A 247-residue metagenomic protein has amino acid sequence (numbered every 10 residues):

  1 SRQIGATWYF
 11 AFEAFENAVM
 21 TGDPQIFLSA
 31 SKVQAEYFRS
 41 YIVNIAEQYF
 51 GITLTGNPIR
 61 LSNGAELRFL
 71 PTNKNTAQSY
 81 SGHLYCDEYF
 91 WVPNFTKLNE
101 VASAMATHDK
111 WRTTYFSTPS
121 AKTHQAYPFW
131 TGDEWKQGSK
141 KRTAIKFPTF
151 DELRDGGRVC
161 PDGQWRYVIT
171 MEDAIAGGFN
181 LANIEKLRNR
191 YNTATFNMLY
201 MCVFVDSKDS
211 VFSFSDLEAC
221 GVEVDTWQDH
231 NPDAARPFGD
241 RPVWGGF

Functional and structural regions predicted by a protein language model:
S1-E13: Walker A/P-loop
G5-A6, Q34-A35, T76, V92-P93 (+3 more regions): Flexible loop/turn segments at secondary-structure boundaries
G22-V43: Conserved Walker A/P-loop ATP-binding site and its immediately adjacent core in helicase/helicase-like ATPase domains
S31, P71-N73, F116-A121: A short beta-strand-to-loop transition that corresponds to the Sensor-1 phosphate-sensing loop of AAA+ P-loop ATPases
E36-G82: Inter-Walker segment of RecA-like/P-loop motor cores
V43-Y49, T53-S62, P93-I184: ASCE P-loop NTPase helicase motor core
D87-Y89: Walker B catalytic acidic pair
G156-F247: ATPase catalytic-site recognition across NTP-hydrolyzing enzymes
